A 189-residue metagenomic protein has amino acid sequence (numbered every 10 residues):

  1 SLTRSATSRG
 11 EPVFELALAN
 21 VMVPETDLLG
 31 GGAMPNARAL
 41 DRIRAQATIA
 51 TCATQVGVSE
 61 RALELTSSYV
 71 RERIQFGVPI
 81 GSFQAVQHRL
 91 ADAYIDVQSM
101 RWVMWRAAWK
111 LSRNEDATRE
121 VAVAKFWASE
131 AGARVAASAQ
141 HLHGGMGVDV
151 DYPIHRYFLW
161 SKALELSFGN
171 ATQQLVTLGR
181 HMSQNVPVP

Functional and structural regions predicted by a protein language model:
S1-E60, E64, S68, V78 (+1 more regions): FAD-binding core of flavoproteins
A39, K125-S138: Short, hydrophobic/aliphatic alpha-helical segments
C52, F83, A93, A117 (+2 more regions): Hydrophobic packing residues in well-ordered alpha-helices of helical domains and bundles
E64, R71, W102-W105, A133-H141 (+2 more regions): Charged/polar positions within long, soluble alpha-helices
S67, R71-V78, Y94-W127, Q140-H143 (+1 more regions): C-terminal helix-coil-helix/basic helical segment that borders enzyme active sites and/or dimer interfaces and provides
M146-P189: Glycine-rich phosphate/cofactor-binding loops in nucleotide/flavin-utilizing enzymes
